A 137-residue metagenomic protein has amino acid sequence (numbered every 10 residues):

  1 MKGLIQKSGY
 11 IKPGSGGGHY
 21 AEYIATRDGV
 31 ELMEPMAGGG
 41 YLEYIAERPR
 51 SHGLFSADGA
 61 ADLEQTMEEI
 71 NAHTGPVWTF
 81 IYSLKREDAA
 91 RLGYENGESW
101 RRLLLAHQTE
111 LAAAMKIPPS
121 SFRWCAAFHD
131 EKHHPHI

Functional and structural regions predicted by a protein language model:
M1-P135: N-terminal nicking endonuclease/strand-transfer module with a His-rich metal-binding environment and a catalytic Tyr
